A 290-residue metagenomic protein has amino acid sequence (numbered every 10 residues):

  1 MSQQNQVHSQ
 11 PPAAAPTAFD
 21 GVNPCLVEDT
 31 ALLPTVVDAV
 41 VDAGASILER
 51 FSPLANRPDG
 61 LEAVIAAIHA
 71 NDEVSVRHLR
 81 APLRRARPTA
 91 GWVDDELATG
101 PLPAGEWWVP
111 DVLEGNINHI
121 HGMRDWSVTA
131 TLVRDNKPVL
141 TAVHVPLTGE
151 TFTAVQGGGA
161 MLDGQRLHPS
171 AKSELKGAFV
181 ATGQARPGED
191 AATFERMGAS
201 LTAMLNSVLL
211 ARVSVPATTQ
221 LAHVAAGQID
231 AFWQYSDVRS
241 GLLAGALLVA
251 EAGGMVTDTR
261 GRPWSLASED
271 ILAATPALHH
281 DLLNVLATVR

Functional and structural regions predicted by a protein language model:
M1-L113: N-terminal subdomain of lithium-sensitive/metallo-dependent phosphomonoesterases centered on the IMPase/IPPase/PAP
I47-R50, L79, L83, N116 (+6 more regions): Residue-level signal for inorganic ion chemistry
L54-P58, D125, T257-S265: A glycine-biased, small/acidic residue-tolerant capping/turn segment at secondary-structure junctions
V93, H119-G122, V213: Short glycine/threonine-rich catalytic loop with a Thr-x-Gly-x-Asp
D94-E96, G164, V215: Short loop/edge segments at beta-strand edges and connector loops that shape dinucleotide/nucleotide cofactor-binding
L102-M161: DPxDG-like acidic metal-binding loop motif
V133-K137, L147, Q156-G159, Q165 (+3 more regions): Short loop segments at secondary-structure junctions
H168-R290: An extended, acidic
